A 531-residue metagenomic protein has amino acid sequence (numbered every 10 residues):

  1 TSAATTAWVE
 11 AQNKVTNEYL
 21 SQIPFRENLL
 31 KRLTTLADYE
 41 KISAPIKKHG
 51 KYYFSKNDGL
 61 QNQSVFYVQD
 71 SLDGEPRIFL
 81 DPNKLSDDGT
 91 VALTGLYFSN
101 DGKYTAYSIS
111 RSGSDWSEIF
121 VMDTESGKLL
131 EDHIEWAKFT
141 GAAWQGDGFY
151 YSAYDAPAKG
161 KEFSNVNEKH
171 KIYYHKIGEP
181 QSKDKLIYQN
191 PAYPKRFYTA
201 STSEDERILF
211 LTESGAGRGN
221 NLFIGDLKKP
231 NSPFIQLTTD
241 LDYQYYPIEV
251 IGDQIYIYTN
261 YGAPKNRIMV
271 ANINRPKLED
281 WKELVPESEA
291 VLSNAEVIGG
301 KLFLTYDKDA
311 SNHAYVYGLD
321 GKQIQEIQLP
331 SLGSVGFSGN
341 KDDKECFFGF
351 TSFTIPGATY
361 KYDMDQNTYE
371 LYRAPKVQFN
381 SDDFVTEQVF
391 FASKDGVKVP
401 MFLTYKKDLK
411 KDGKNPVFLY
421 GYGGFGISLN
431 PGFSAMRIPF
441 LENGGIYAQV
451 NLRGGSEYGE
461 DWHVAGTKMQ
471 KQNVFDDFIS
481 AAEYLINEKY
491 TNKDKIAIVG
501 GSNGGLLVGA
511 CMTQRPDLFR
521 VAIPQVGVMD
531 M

Functional and structural regions predicted by a protein language model:
T1-L319, Q323-S331, V335-E345, T351-G357 (+2 more regions): Beta-propeller folds
S43, D205-E206, V335-M531: Serine-hydrolase catalytic core recognition
